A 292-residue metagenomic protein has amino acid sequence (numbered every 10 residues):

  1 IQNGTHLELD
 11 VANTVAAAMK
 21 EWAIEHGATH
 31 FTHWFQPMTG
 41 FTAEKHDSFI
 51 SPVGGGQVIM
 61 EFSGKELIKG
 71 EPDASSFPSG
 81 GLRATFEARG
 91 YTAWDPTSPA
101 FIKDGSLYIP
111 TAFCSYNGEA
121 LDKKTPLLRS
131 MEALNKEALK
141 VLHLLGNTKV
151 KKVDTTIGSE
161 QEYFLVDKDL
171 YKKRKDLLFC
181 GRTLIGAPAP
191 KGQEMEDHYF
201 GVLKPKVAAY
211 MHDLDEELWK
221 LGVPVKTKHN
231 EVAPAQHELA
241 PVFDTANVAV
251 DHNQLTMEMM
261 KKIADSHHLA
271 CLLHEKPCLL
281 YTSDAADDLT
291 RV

Functional and structural regions predicted by a protein language model:
I1-G64, I68-F86: Histidine/acidic residue-rich metal-binding segments in metalloenzymes
I1-H6, M19-K20, A120, G192-G201 (+1 more regions): Active-site-proximal beta-alpha loop/turn segments in soluble metabolic enzymes
A28, T32-F35, F179-A187, A249-L255: Acidic, His- and aromatic-enriched active-site or binding-groove loops in soluble protein domains that engage sugars
G90-H212: ATP/Mg2+-dependent ligation/transfer catalytic cores
K152-E160, P205-L279: Gly/Pro-rich turn-and-neighbor structural signature
Y171-A187, G222-A240, S283: Active-site-proximal, well-structured secondary-structure segments within enzyme catalytic domains
Y281-V292: Single conserved hydrophobic/aromatic residue that forms the stacking wall/gate of nucleotide- or nucleobase-binding
